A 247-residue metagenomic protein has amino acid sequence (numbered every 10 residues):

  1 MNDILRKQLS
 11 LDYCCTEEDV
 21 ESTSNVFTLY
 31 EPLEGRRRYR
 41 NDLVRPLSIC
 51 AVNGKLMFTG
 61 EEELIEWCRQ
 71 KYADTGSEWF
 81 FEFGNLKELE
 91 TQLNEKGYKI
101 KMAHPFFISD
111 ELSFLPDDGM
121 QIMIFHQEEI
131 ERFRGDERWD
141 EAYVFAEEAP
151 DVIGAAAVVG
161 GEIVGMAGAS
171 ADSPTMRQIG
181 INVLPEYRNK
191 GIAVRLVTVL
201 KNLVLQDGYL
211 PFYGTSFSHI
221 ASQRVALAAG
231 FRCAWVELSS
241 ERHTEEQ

Functional and structural regions predicted by a protein language model:
M1-E21, E62, P150, G154-A156 (+4 more regions): Long, contiguous binding/interaction regions
L5-I130: Acyl-donor-binding surface of acyltransferase catalytic domains
L56-T59, T175, V204-S216: Conserved GNAT acetyl-CoA-binding A-motif
I100-S109, R232-E246: Conserved catalytic-core motifs of GNAT/GCN5-like acyltransferases
G135-E147: Short, basic/aromatic recognition patches
A146-I153, A157-M176, I181-L184: A conserved beta-strand-loop-helix scaffold within acyl/acetyltransferase catalytic domains
I179, N189-L203, R224, A228: Conserved acetyl-CoA-binding loop-helix of GNAT-fold acetyltransferases
Y213-L227, R232, E241-T244: Conserved beta-strand-loop-alpha-helix junction that forms the acyl-donor binding cleft
